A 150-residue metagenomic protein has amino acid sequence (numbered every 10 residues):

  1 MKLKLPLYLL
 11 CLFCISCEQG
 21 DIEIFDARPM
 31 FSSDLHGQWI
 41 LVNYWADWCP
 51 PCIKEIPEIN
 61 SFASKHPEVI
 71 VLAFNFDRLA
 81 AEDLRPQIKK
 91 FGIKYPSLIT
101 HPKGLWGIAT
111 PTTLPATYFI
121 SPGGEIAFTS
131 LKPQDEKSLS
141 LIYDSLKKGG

Functional and structural regions predicted by a protein language model:
M1-I15: Sec-dependent bacterial lipoprotein signal peptides
L12-D34, Y95: N-terminal "domain-start" segment that seeds a small globular fold
S32-I53, I59: Short active-site neighborhood of thiol/selenol oxidoreductases, capturing the structured segment around
G37-W39, P67-I70, Y95: Loop/turn elements at helix/coil->beta-strand transitions in domains of secreted/extracellular proteins
L41-V42, V71, T117: Hydrophobic beta-strand anchors of alpha/beta hydrolase catalytic cores
I53-F91, P102-G107: Structural microenvironment flanking redox-active thiols in thiol-disulfide oxidoreductases
K89-I93, T100-S145: Thiol/disulfide oxidoreductase modules built on the thioredoxin-like
